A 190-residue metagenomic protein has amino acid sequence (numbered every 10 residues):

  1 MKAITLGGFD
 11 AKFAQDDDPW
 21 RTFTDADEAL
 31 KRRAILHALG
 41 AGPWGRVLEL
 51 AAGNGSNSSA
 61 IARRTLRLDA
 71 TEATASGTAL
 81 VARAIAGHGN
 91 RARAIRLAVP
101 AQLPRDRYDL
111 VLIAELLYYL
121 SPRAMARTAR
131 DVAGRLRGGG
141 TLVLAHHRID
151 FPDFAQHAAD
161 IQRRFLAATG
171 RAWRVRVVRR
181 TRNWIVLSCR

Functional and structural regions predicted by a protein language model:
M1-L50, N54-D106, L120-G134, T141-R190: Class I (Rossmann-like) S-adenosyl-L-methionine-dependent methyltransferase catalytic domain, capturing the SAM-binding
L112: A conserved beta-strand element that flanks and buttresses the S-adenosyl-L-methionine
L116: Hydrophobic adenine-recognition pocket in adenosine-nucleotide-binding enzymes
